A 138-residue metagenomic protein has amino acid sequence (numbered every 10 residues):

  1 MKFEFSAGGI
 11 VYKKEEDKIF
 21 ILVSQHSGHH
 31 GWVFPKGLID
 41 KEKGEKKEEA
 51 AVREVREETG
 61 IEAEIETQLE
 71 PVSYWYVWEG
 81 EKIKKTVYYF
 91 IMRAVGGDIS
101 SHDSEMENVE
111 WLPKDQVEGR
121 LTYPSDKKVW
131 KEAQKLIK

Functional and structural regions predicted by a protein language model:
M1-I21: Conserved N-terminal beta-strand and adjoining loop/helix that marks the start of the Nudix/MutT-like hydrolase domain
F5-A7, K85-Y88, E107: Change "...and in nucleic-acid phosphodiester-cleaving endonucleases..." to "...and in nucleic-acid processing enzymes
I10, V23, Y89-I91, W111: Conserved hydrophobic/aromatic beta-strand scaffold that supports enzyme active sites
K14-E16, H26, E79-E81: Short polar/acidic secondary-structure junctions
D17-K18, G97-S100: Short helix-loop capping/hinge motifs at secondary-structure junctions, enriched in acidic/polar residues
K18-E62: Conserved Nudix-box catalytic region and its N-terminal flanking loop in Nudix hydrolases and closely related
H29-W32, I99-K138: Nudix hydrolase/Nudix homology domain
G60-G97: Active-site segment of metal-dependent pyrophosphate-handling enzymes, primarily the Nudix hydrolase catalytic core
